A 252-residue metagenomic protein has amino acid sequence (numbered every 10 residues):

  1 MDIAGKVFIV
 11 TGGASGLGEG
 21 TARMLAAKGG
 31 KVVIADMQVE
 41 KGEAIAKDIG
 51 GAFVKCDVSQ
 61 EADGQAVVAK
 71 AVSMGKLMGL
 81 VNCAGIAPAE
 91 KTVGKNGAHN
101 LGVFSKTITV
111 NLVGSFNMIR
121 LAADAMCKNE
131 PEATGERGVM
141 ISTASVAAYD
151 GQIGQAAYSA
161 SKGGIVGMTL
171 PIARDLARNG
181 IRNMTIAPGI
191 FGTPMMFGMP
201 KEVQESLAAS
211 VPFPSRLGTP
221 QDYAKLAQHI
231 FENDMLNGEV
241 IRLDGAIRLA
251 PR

Functional and structural regions predicted by a protein language model:
D2-V33: Canonical Rossmann dinucleotide-binding motif of NAD(H)/NADP(H)-dependent dehydrogenases/reductases, specifically
M78, I86, G97-I119, M140-I141 (+1 more regions): Catalytic Tyr-X3-Lys loop
A87-S105, D124, K128-E136, G154-A157 (+2 more regions): Conserved mid-core segment of classical short-chain dehydrogenase/reductases
I119, S161, T169: Active-site helix of classical SDR
D124, A173-D175: Alpha-helical segment proximal to the catalytic Tyr-Lys
S145: Residue(s) in the substrate-gating loop at a strand-loop-helix junction that position the organic substrate next
A177-R182, L236-E239: Short, small/polar-rich loop/turn modules that mediate ligand/substrate recognition or access, typified
T219-L243, R248: C-terminal substrate-recognition "lid" of short-chain dehydrogenase/reductases
